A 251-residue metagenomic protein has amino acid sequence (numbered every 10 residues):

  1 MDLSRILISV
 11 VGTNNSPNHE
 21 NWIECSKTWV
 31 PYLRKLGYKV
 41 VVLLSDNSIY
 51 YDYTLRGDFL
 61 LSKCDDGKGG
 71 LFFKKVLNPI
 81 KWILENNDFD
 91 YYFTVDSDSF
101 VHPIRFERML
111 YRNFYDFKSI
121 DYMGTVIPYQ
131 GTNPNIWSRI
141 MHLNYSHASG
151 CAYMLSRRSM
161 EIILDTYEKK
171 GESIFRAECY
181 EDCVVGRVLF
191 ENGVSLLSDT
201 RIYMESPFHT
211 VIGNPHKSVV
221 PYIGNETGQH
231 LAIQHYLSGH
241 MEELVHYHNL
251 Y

Functional and structural regions predicted by a protein language model:
M1-E20: N-proximal low-complexity "stem/linker" segments adjacent to membrane-targeting elements
L3, W22-Y38: Short, acidic, metal-binding catalytic loop of nucleotide-sugar glycosyltransferases
I8-V10, V42, T94, Y122: Structural beta-sheet core signal
I8-V11, V40, G150-M154: Conserved, well-structured core segments
T28-Y32, N78-N86, R112-N113: A generic secondary-structure signal
V42-D90, F100-I104: Active-site-proximal specificity loops/subdomain of glycosyltransferases
G67-F73, Y91, V95, S99-H209: Conserved catalytic core of nucleotide-sugar-dependent glycosyltransferases
G193-L250: PAPS-dependent sulfotransferase catalytic core
